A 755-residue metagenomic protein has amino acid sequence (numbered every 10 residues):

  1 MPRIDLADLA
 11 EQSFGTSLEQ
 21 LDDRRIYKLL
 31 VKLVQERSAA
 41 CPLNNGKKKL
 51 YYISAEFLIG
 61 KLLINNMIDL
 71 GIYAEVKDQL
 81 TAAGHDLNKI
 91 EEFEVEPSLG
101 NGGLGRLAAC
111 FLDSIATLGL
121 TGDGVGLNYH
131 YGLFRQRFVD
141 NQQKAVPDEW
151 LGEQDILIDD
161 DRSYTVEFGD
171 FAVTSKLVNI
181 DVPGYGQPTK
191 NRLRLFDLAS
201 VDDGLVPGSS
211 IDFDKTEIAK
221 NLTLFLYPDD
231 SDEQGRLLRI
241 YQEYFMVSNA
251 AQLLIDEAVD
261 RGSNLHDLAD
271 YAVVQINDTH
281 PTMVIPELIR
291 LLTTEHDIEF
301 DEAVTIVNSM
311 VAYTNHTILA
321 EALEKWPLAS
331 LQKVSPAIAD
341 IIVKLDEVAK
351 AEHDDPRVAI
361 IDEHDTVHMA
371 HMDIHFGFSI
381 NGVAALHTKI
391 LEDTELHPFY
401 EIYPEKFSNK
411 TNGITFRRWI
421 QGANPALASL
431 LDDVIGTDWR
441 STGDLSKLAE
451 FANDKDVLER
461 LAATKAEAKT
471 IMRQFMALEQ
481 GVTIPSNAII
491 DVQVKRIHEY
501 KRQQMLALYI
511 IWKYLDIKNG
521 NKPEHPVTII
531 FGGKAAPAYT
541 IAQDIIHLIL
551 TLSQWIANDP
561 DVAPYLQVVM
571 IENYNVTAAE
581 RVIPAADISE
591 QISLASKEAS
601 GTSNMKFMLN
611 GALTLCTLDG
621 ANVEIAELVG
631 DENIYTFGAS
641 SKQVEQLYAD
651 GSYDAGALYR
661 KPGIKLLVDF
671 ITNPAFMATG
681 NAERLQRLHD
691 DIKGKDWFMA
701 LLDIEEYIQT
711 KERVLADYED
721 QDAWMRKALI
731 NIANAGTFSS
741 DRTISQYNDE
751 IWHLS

Functional and structural regions predicted by a protein language model:
M1-S755: A conserved ligand/cofactor-binding region detector
